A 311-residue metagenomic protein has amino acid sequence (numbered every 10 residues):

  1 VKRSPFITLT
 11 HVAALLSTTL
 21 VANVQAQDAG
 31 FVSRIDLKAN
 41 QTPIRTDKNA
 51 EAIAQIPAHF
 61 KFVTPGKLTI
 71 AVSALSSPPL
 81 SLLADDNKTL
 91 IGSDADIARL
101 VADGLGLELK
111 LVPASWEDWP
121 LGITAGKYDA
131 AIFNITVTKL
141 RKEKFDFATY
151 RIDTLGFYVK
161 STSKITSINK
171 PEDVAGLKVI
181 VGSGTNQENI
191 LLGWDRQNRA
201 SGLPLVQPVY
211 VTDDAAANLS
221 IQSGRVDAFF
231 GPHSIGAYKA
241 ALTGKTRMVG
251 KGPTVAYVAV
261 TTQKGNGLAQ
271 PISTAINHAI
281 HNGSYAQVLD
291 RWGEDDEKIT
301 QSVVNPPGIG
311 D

Functional and structural regions predicted by a protein language model:
Q27-I53, A95-G104, S163-I165, N169-E172 (+3 more regions): Extended ligand-binding regions for polar small-molecule ligands
V32-N134, R291: Extracytoplasmic small-molecule ligand-binding "clamshell" domains of the periplasmic binding protein/Venus flytrap
H59-K61, S93, R141-D153, R247-G250 (+1 more regions): A structural signal for short loop-to-beta-strand junctions that line the ligand-binding cleft of periplasmic/secreted
A74-P78, K88-D103, I135, T154-D213 (+1 more regions): Bilobed "Venus flytrap"/periplasmic-binding protein-like clamshell domains and structurally analogous long
R99, E108-D173: Acidic, polar ligand-binding/catalytic clefts
K110-L121, T166, V206-L219, T254-A256: Short helix-initiation/N-cap motifs at beta->coil->alpha
E117-D118, I135-K142, L191-R199, S220-T254: A ligand-binding cleft/hinge motif common to bilobed small-molecule-binding domains
I152-V159, A237, A241-N277, D295-D311: Periplasmic-binding protein-like
